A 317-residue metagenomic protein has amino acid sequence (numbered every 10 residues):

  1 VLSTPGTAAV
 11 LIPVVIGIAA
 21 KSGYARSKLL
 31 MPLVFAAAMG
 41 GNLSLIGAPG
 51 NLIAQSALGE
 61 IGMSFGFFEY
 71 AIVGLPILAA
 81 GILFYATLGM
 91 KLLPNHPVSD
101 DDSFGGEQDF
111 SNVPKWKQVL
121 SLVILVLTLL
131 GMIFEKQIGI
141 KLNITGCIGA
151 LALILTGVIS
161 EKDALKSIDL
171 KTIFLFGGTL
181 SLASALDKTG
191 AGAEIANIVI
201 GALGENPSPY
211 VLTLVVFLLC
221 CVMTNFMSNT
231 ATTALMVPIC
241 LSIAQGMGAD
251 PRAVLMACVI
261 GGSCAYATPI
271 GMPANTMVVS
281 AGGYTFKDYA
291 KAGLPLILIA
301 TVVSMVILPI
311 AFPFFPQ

Functional and structural regions predicted by a protein language model:
V1-T4, F35-I46, G131-Q137, L218-N229 (+1 more regions): Transmembrane alpha-helix interface/packing and boundary motifs in multi-pass membrane proteins, characterized by
V1-V14, E205-I243, M247, P251 (+2 more regions): Hydrophobic alpha-helical transmembrane segments of multi-pass integral membrane proteins, predominantly secondary
T4-L11, G47, L75-A79, G139-A150 (+2 more regions): Structural signature of hydrophobic alpha-helical transmembrane segments
L11, V15-I18, A57, S167-I168 (+3 more regions): Hydrophobic alpha-helical segments of integral membrane proteins, encompassing both true transmembrane helices
I18, A38, A57, L129-I133 (+5 more regions): Alpha-helical transmembrane segments of multipass membrane proteins
K21-F35, G40-I53, A57-S111, M256-Q317: Juxtamembrane and boundary regions of transmembrane helices in multi-pass small-molecule transporters and channels
K21-M31, W116-L122, D169-I173, I200-L218 (+1 more regions): Membrane-interfacial loop-to-helix junctions in multi-pass transporters
Y70-N197, T213, L296-I297, T301 (+1 more regions): Hydrophobic transmembrane alpha-helices of multi-pass small-molecule transporters
